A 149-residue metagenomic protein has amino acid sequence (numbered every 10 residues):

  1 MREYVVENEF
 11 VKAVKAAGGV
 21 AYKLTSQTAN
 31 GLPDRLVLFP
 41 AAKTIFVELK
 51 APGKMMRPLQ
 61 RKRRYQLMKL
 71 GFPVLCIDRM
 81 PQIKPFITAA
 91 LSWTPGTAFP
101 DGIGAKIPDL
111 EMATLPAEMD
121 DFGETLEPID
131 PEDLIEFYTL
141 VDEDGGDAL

Functional and structural regions predicted by a protein language model:
M1-F122, D147-L149: Catalytic phosphate/metal-binding cores of nucleic-acid and nucleotide-processing enzymes, i.e., regions that mediate
G123-L149: Long, low-complexity, intrinsically disordered segments
